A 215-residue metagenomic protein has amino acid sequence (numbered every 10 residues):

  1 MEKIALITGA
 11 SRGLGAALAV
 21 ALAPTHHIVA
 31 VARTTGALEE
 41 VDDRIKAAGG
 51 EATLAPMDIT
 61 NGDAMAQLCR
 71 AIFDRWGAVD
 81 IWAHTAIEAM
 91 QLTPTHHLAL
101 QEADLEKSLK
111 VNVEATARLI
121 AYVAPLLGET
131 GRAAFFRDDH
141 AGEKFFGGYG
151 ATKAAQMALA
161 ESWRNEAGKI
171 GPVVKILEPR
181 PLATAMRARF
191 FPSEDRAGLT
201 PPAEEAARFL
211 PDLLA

Functional and structural regions predicted by a protein language model:
I4-I7, W82-A86: Conserved hydrophobic beta-strands of the Rossmann-like cofactor-binding core in SDR/related NAD(P)H-dependent
S11-R12: Conserved glycine-rich cofactor-binding loop
T25-E40: Conserved glycine-rich Rossmann-like NAD(P)H-binding loop of the short-chain dehydrogenase/reductase
A48-E51, A71-H84, M90: A glycine-rich helix->loop->beta "capping" turn within Rossmann-like NAD(P)(H)-dependent oxidoreductase domains
P56-Q67: The beta1-alpha1 cofactor-binding region of Rossmann-like NAD(H)/NADP(H)-dependent oxidoreductases
E88-A89, H96-E102, K107, A117 (+3 more regions): Catalytic loop of short-chain dehydrogenase/reductase
K169-R180, T184, P192-A215: C-terminal helical subdomain
